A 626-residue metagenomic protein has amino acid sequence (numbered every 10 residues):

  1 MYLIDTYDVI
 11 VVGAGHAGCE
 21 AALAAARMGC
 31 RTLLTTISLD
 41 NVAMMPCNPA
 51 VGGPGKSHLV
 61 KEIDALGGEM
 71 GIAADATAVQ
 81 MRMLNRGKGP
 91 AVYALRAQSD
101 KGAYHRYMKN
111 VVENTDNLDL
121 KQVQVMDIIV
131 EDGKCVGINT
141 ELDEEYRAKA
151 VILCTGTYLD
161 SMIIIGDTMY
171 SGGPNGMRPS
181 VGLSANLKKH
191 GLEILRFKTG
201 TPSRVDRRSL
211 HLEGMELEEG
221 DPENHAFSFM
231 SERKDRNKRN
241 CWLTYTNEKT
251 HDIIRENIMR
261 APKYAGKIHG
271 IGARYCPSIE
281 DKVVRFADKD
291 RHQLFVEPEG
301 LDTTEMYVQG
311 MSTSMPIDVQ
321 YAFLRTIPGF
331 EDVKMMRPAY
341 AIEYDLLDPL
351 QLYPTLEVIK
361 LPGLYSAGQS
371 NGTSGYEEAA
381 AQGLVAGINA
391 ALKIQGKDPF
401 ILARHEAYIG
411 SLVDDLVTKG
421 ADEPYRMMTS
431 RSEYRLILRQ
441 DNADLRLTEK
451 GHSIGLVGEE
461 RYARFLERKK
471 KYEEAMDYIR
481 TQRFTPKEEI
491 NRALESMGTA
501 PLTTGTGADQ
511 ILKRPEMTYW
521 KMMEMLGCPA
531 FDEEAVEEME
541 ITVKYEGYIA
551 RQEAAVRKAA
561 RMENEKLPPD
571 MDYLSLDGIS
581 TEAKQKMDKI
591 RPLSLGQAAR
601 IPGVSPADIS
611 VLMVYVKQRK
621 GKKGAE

Functional and structural regions predicted by a protein language model:
L3-A17: Beta1/beta-strand and adjacent pyrophosphate-binding region of the FAD-binding site in flavoprotein oxidoreductases
D5-Y7, E141-A150: Core beta-strand elements of the Rossmann-like FAD/NAD(P) dinucleotide-binding domain in flavoenzyme oxidoreductases
V12, E145-G156: Short hydrophobic core segments
L23-E131, L142, C154-S171, R178 (+2 more regions): Conserved N-terminal/central alpha/beta ligand/cofactor-binding core
S38-D40, M83, S184-Y321, T418-N491 (+2 more regions): An anion/pyrophosphate-binding glycine-rich loop and adjacent beta-alpha core in soluble alpha-beta enzymes
Y307-T373, I401-D414, D532-K586, R591: A glycine-rich dinucleotide-binding beta-alpha-beta segment and adjacent secondary-structure elements that constitute
A379-F400: Internal hydrophobic alpha-helix adjacent to the cofactor/substrate pocket in enzyme cavities
R431, I437, T448-D608, V614-E626: Extended, charge-enriched "interface" segments that sit outside catalytic cores
